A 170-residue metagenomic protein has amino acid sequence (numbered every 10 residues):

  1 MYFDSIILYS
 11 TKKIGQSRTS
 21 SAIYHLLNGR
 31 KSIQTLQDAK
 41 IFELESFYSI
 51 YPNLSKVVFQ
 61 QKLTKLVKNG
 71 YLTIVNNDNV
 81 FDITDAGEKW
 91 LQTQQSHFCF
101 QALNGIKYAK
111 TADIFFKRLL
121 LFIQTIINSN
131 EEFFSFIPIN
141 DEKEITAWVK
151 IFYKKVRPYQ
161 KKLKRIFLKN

Functional and structural regions predicted by a protein language model:
M1-S17: Positively charged, polyanion-binding regions of nucleic-acid-associated proteins
S5, I23, N170: Helix-hairpin-helix
G15-H25: Short, charged amphipathic recognition helices of the HTH superfamily and cognate SANT/SANTA-like modules
H25-V57: Short helix-coil junctions and helix-kink-helix linkers
V58-L72: Basic amphipathic alpha-helical segments that dock to polyanions
T73-K107: Accessory beta->alpha helical hairpin/"wing" motif in late/C-terminal subdomains of nucleic-acid enzymes
S96-E142: Leucine-rich, amphipathic alpha-helical/linker segments
N140-N170: The feature marks a conserved, polyanion-engaging helical scaffold used by nucleic-acid processing enzymes and innate
